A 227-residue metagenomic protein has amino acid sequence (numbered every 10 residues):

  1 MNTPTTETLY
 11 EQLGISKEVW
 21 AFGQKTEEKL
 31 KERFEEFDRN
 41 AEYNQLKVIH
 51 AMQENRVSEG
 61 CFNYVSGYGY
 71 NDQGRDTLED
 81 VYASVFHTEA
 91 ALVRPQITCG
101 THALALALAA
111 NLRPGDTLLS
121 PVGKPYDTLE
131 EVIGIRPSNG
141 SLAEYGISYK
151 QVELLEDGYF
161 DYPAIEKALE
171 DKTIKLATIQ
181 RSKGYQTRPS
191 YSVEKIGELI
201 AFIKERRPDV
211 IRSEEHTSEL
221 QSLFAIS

Functional and structural regions predicted by a protein language model:
T26-T88: Glycine-rich phosphate-binding segment of PLP-dependent enzymes
C61-N63, A177-K183, S213-E215: Short beta-strands and strand-loop turn motifs
Y82, A107, L118, I165 (+2 more regions): Buried hydrophobic positions in well-ordered alpha/beta secondary-structure cores of metabolic enzymes
A91-T117, Y126-E131, I135-R136: Conserved beta-loop-alpha segment that forms the PLP phosphate-binding cup at the N-terminus of a helix
G115, T173-I174, D209: Local beta-strand N-terminus motif with an aromatic residue
D127-E130, G134-K195: PLP-dependent aminotransferase-class I/II
P189-S218: Catalytic PLP-binding core of fold-type I/II PLP enzymes
H216-S227: Single conserved hydrophobic/aromatic residue that forms the stacking wall/gate of nucleotide- or nucleobase-binding
